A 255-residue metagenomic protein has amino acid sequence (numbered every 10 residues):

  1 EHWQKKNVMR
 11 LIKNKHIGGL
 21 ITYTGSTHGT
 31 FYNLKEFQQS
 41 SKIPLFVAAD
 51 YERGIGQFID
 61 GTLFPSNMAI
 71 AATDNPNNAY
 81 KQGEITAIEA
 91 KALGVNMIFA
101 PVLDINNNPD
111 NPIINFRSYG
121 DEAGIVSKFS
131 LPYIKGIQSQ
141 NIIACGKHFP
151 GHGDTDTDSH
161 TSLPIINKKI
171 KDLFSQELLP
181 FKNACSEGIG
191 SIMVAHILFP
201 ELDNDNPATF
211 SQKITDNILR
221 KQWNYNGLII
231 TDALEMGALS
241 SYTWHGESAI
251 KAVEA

Functional and structural regions predicted by a protein language model:
H2-Q4, K171-C185, A208-T215, L219 (+1 more regions): A general structural motif
H2-Q4, V8-F129, H148, G153-N167 (+3 more regions): Enzymes and membrane/adaptor proteins characterized by extended Gly/Ser/Thr/Asp/Glu-rich, aromatic-dotted
N14, A92, S139, S186 (+2 more regions): Residues at alpha-helix termini
L34-Q38, A87, I134, L178 (+2 more regions): Generic structural signal for well-ordered alpha-helical scaffold segments
Q39-P44, I137-N141, G188, K221-N226: Short helix-capping segments at alpha-helix termini
N96-I98, I142-I143, L219: Catalytic pocket of metal/acid-base enzymes, prominently hydrolases
F129-G146, P150, S159, K171-S191: Phosphate/pyrophosphate-binding betaalpha-module
K213-I229, A233: Catalytic PLP-binding core of fold-type I/II PLP enzymes
